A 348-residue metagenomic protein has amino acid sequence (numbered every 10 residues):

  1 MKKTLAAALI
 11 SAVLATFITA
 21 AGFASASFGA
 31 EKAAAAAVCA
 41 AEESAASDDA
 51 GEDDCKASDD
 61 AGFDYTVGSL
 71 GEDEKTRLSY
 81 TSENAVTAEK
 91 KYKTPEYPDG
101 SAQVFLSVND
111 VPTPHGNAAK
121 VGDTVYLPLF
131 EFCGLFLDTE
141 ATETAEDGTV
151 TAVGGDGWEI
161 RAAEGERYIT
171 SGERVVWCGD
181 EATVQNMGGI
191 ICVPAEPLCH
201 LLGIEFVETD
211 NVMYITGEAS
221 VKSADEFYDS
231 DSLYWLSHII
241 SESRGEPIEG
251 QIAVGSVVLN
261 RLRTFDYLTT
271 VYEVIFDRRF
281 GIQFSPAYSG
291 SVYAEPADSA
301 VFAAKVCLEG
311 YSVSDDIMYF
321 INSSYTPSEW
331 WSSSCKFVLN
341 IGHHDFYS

Functional and structural regions predicted by a protein language model:
K2-A8, T19-L236: Primary recognition of N-terminal secretory signal peptides and signal-anchoring hydrophobic helices
A12, A46, V104, T113 (+5 more regions): Residue-level detector of solvent-exposed, low-hydrophobicity positions
V13-I18: Hydrophobic core
V221-S348: Bacterial extracytoplasmic/cell-wall-associated proteins, especially those involved in peptidoglycan
